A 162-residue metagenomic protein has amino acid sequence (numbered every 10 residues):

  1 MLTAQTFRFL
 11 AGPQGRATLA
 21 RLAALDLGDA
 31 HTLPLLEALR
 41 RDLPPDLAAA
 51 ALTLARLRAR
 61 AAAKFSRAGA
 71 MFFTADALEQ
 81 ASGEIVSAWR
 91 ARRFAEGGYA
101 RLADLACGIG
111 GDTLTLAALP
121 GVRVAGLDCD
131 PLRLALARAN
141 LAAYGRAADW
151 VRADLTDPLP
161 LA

Functional and structural regions predicted by a protein language model:
M1-A162: SAM-dependent transferase fold signal centered on methyltransferase-like domains, encompassing both Class I
